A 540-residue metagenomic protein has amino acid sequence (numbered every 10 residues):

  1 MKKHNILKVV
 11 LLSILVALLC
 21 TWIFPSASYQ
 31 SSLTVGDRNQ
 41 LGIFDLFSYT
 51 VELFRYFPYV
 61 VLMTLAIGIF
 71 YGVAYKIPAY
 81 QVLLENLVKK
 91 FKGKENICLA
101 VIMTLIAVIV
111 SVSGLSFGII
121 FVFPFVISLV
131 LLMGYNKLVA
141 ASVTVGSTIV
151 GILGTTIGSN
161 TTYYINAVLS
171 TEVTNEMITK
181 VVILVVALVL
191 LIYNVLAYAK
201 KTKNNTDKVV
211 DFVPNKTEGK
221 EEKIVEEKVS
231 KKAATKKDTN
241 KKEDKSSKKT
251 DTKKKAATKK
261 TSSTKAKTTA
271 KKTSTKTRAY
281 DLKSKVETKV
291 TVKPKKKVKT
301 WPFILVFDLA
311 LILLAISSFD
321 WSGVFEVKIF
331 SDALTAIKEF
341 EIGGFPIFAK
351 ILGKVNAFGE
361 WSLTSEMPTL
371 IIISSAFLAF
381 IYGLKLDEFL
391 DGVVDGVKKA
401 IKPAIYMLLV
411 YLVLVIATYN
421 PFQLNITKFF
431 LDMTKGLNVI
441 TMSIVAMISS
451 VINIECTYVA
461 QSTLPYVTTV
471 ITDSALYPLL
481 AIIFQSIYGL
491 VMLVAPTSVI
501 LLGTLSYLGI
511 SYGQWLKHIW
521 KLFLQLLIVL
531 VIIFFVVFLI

Functional and structural regions predicted by a protein language model:
M1-L15, L131-A140, P294-D308, G392-P403 (+1 more regions): Alpha-helical transmembrane segments and their helix-start/interface "positive-inside/aromatic belt" motifs in integral
M1-N86, K90-E95, I192-V229, R278-E287 (+1 more regions): N-terminal alpha-helical transmembrane segments of multi-pass membrane transport and channel/translocase proteins
K2-V10, Q30-V35, I178-L384, E388 (+3 more regions): Long, contiguous bundles of hydrophobic transmembrane helices that form the permeation core of multi-pass
L7-L11, L15, D37-Q81, V355-F422 (+2 more regions): Core transmembrane alpha-helical segments of multi-pass membrane transporters/permeases
V9-I23, T64-G72, L105-I109, G151 (+6 more regions): Hydrophobic core segments of alpha-helical transmembrane domains in multi-pass membrane transport and ion-translocation
L65, G93-F125, A404-A417, L431-T469 (+1 more regions): Hydrophobic alpha-helical transmembrane segments of multi-pass integral membrane proteins, predominantly secondary
E95-V110, Y135-L153, L437-V451, S474-T497: Alpha-helical transmembrane segments of multi-pass membrane proteins
F117-L129, G158-V168, T457-V470, S498-S511: Re-entrant/interfacial helical elements at transmembrane boundaries that shape and gate the permeation pathway
